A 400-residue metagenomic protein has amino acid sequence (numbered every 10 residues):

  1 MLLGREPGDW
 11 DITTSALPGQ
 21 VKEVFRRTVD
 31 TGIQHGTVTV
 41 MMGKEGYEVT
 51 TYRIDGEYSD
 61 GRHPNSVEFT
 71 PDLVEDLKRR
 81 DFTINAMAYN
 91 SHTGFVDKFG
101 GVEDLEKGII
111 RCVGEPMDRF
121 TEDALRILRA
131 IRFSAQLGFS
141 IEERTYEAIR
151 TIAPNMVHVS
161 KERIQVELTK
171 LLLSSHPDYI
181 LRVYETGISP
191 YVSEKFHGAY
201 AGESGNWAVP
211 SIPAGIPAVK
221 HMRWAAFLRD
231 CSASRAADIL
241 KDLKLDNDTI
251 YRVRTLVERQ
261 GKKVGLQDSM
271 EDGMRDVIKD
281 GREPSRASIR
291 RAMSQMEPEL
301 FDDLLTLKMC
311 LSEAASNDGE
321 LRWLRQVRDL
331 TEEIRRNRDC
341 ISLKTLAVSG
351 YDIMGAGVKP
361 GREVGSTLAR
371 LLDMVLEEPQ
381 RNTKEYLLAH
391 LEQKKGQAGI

Functional and structural regions predicted by a protein language model:
M1-I400: Catalytic cores of the polymerase beta-like nucleotidyltransferase superfamily and closely associated nucleotide
